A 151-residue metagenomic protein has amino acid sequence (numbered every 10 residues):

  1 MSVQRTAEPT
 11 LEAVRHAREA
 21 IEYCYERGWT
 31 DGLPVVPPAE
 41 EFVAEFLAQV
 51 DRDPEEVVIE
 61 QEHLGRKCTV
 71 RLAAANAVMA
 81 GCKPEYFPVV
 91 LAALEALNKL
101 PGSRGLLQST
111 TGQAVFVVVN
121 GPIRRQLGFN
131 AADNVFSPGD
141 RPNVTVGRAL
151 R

Functional and structural regions predicted by a protein language model:
M1-R151: Non-transmembrane, aqueous-exposed alpha-helical and coiled segments at domain scale
